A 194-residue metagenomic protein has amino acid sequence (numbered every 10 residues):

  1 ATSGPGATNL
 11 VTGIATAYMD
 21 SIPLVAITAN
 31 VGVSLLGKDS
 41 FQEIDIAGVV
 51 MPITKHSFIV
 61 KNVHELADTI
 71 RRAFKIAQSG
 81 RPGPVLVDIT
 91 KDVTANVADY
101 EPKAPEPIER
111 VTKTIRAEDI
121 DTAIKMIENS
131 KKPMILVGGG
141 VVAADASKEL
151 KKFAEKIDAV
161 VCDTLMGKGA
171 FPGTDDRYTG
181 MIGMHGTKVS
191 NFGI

Functional and structural regions predicted by a protein language model:
A1-I194: N-terminal alpha/beta PP-like core and its mobile active-site loop of ThDP/TPP-dependent enzymes
